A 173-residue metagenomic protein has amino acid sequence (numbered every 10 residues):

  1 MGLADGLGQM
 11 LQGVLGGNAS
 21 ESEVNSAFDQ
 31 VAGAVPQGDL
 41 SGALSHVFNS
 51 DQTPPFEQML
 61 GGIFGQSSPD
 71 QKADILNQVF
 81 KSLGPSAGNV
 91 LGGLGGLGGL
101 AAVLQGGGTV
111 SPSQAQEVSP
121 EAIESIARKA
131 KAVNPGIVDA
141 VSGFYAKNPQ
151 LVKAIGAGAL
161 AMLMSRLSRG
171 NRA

Functional and structural regions predicted by a protein language model:
M1-A173: A structural "flexibility-hinge" signal
